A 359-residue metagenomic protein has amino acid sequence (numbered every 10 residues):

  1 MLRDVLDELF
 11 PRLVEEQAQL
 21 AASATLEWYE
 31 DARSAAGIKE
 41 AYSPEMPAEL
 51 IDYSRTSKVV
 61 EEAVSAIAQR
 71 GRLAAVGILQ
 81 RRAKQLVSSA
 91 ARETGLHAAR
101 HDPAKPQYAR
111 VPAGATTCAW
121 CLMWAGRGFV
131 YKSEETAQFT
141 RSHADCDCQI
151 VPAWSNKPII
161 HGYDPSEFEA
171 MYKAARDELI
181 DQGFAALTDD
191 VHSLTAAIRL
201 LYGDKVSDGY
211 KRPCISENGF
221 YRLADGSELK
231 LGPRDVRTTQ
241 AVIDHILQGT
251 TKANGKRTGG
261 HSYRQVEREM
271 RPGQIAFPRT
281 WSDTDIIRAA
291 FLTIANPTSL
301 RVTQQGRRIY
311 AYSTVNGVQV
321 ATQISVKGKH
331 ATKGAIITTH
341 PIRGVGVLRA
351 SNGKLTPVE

Functional and structural regions predicted by a protein language model:
M1-H143, A153-I309, V358-E359: Domain-core detector
R308-E359: Active-site or metal-binding loop neighborhoods of secreted/extracellular toxin and effector enzymes
